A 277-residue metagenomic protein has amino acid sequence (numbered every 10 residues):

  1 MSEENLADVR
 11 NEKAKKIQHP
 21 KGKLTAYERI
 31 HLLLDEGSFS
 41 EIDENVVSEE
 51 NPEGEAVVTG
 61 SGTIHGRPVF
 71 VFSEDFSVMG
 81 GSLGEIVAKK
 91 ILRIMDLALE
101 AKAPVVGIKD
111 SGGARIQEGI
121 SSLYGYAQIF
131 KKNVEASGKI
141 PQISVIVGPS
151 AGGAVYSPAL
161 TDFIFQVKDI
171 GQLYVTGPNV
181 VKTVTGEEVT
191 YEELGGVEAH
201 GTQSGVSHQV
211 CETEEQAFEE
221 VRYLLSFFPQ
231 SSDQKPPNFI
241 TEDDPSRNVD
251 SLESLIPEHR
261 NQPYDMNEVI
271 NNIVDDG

Functional and structural regions predicted by a protein language model:
M1-I143, P149, A154-Y156, L160-V180 (+1 more regions): Terminal-region recognition feature
